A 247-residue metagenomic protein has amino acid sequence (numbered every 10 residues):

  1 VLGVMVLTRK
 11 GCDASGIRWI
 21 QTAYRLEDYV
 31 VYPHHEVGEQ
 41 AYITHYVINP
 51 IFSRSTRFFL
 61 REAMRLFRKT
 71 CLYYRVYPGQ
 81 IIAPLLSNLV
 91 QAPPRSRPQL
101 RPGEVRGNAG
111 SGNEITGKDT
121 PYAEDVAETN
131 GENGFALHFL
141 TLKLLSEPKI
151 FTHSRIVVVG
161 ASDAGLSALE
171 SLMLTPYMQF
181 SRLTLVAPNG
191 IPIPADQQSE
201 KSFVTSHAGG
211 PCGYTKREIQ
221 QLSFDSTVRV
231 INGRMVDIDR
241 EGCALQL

Functional and structural regions predicted by a protein language model:
V1-K10: Conserved beta-strand in the GNAT
K10-R97: Acyl-donor binding region in acyl/amide transferases
E27-V31, R57-R61, T141-L145, E170-L172 (+2 more regions): Eukaryotic intrinsically disordered and solvent-exposed regulatory patches
N88-V105, F203-P211: Acidic, Ser/Thr-rich peripheral helices and adjacent loops at domain boundaries
A109-E132: Helix-enriched interaction subdomains in cytosolic or periplasmic regions, typified by TIR/SEFIR signaling/NADase cores
G134-I156: A short, basic/flexible loop-to-alpha-helix module at the beginning of a structural domain
F151-D239: Beta1-alpha1 glycine-rich phosphate/pyrophosphate-binding loop at the start of Rossmann-like nucleotide-binding domains
I238-L247: Conserved beta-strand-loop-beta-strand element in the redox core of flavoprotein oxidoreductases
